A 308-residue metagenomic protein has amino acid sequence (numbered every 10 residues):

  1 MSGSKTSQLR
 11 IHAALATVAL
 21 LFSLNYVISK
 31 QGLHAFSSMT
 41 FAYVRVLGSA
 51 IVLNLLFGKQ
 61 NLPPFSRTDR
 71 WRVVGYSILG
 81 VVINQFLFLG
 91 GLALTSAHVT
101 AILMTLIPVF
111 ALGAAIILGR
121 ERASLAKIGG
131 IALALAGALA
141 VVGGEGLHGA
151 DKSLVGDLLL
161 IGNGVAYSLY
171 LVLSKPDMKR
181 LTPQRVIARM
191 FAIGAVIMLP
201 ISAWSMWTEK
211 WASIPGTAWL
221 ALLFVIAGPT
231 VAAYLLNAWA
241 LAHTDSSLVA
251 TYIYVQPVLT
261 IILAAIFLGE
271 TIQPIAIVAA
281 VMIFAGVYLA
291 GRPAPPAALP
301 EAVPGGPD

Functional and structural regions predicted by a protein language model:
M1-Y43, G149-P176, V196-P200, A298-D308: Glycine-/small-residue-enriched transmembrane alpha-helix faces in small-molecule transporters and effluxers
R10-A14, T40-L55, G75, K127-A136 (+3 more regions): Hydrophobic alpha-helical transmembrane segments of multi-pass integral membrane proteins, especially transporters
L21-Y26, N54-M104, A140, V225-T244: Specific transmembrane alpha-helical segments of multi-pass solute transporters/efflux pumps, especially DMT/EamA
S23, V27, L47, N54 (+9 more regions): Hydrophobic/small/kink-forming positions within alpha-helical transmembrane segments of polytopic membrane proteins
V27-A35, A93, V142-S153, W204-T217 (+2 more regions): Membrane-interface helix termini and inter-helical loops of multi-pass transporters
G32, F41, R45, G91 (+8 more regions): Hydrophobic/aromatic residues within transmembrane alpha-helices of multi-pass small-molecule transporters
T40-I51, L89-L125, N163, S246-I266: Specific alpha-helical transmembrane segments that line the substrate/conduction pathway and gating interfaces
L53, V74, A114, A123-E145 (+4 more regions): Hydrophobic transmembrane alpha-helices of multi-pass small-molecule transport proteins
